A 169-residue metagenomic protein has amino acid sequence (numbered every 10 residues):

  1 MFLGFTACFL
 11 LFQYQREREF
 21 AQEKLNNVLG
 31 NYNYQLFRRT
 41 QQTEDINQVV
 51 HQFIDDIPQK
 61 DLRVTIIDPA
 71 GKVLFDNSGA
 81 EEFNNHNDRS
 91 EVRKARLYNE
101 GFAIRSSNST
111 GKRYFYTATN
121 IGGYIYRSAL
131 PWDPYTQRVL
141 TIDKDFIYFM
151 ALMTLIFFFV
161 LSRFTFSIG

Functional and structural regions predicted by a protein language model:
M1-G4, Y148-I156: Lipid-exposed faces of alpha-helical membrane segments in multi-pass integral membrane proteins
M1-K72, S78-F83, K144: Juxtamembrane segments flanking the first transmembrane helix of membrane-anchored signal-transduction proteins
L10-Q15, M153-G169: Cytosolic-side ends of inner-membrane transmembrane helices, especially those that anchor bacterial signal-transduction
L25, Y135-R138, I142, V160-G169: Juxtamembrane alpha-helical signal-transduction segment immediately C-terminal to a transmembrane helix
V49-F53, E91, R138: Hydrophobic alpha-helical segments typical of transmembrane helices and their membrane-interface/capping positions
K60-L62, N120-I125: Short glycine/proline-enriched coil/turn segments at helix->beta-strand junctions
E81-G122: Membrane-proximal, non-catalytic sensory/regulatory domains of signal-transducing membrane proteins
G122-I147: Helix-start (N-cap) segments at beta->loop->alpha junctions that couple sensory/regulatory domains to adjoining helices
